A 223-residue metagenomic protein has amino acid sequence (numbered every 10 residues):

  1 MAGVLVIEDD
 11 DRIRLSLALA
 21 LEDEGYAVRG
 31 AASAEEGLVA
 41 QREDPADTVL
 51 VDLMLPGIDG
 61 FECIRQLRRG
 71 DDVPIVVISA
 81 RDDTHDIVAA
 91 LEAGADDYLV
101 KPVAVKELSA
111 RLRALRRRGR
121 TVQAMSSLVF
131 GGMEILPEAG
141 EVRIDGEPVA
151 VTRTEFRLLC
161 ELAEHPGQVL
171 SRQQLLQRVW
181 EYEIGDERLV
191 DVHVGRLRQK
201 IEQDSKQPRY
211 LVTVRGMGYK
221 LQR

Functional and structural regions predicted by a protein language model:
M1-G119: N-terminal/domain-start alpha-helical segments
A2-G3, R113-V169, Q173: Short, Lys/Arg-enriched segments at the junction into DNA-binding effector domains of transcriptional regulators
Q41, D71, G119-Q123, P166 (+1 more regions): A general structural signal marking secondary-structure boundaries and capping sites
R68, L162-P166, V179: Short helix-to-turn junction characteristic of helix-turn-helix DNA-binding domains, especially the helix
A104-R117, A150-C160, R172, G185-D204 (+1 more regions): DNA-recognition element of transcription regulators
Q177-E183: Short helix-coil junctions and helix-kink-helix linkers
